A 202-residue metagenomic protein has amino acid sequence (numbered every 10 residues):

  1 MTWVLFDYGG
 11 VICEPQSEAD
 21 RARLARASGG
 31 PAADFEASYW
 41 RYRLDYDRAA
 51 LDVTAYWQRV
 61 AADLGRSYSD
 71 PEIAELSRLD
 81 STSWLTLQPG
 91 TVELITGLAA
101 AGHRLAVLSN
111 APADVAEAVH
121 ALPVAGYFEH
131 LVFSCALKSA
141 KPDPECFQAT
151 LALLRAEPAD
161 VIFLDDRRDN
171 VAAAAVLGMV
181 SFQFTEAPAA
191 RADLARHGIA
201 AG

Functional and structural regions predicted by a protein language model:
M1-E93, A100: N-terminal helical cap/lid subdomain that shapes the substrate entry/recognition surface in HAD-like hydrolases
M1-T2, T96-A99, P112-G202: Asp-based, Mg2+/Mn2+-dependent phosphohydrolase catalytic module
D7-G10, A49, L98, V107 (+2 more regions): Generic structural signal for small/hydrophobic residues in well-ordered secondary structure, especially within
E14, V107-S109, Q183: Hydrophobic residues in well-ordered beta-strands that form the structural core
Q16, S81, N110, D114-A118: Short, charged helix-to-loop "capping" segments that act as catalytic/coupling loops
S81-T86, S109-N110, S139: Short, flexible loop segments at the rims of nucleotide/cofactor-binding pockets, characterized by
H103-R104: Conserved, well-ordered alpha-helix/loop/beta-strand core segments that scaffold catalytic motifs
